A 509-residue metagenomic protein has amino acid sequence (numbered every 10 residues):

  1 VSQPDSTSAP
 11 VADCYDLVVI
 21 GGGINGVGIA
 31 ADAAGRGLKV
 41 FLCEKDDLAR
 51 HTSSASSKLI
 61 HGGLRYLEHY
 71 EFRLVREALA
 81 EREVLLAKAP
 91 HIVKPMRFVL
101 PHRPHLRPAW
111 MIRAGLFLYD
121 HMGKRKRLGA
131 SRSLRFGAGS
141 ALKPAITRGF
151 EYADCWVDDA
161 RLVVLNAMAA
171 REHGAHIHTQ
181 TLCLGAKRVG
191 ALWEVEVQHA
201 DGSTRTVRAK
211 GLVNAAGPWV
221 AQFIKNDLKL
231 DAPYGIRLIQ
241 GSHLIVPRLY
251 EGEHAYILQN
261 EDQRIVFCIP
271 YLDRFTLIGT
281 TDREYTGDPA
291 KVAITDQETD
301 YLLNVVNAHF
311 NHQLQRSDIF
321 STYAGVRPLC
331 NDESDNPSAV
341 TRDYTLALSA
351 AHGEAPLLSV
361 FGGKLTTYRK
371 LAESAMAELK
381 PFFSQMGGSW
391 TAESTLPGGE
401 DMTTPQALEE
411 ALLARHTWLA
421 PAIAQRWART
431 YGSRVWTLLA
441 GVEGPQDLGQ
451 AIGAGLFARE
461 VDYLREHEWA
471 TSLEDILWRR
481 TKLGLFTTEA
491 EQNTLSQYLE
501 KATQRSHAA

Functional and structural regions predicted by a protein language model:
V1-L17, D32-R36: Extreme N-terminal leader/targeting segments of oxidoreductases
D13-Y15, G202-G211: Core beta-strand elements of the Rossmann-like FAD/NAD(P) dinucleotide-binding domain in flavoenzyme oxidoreductases
G21-G23, K45: Glycine-rich Rossmann-fold phosphate-binding loop(s) that bind the pyrophosphate of adenine dinucleotide cofactors
A34-A55: Glycine-rich FAD pyrophosphate-binding loop
K58-G139: Dinucleotide-binding Rossmann-like beta1-alpha1 core, especially the glycine-rich loop that anchors the ADP
A153, D159-L162, A169, L228-L277 (+4 more regions): C-terminal catalytic lobe of FAD-dependent flavoproteins
T179-W193: A conserved short coil-to-beta-strand element within the FAD-binding core of flavoproteins
N214-K229: Flavin (primarily FAD) binding-site architecture
